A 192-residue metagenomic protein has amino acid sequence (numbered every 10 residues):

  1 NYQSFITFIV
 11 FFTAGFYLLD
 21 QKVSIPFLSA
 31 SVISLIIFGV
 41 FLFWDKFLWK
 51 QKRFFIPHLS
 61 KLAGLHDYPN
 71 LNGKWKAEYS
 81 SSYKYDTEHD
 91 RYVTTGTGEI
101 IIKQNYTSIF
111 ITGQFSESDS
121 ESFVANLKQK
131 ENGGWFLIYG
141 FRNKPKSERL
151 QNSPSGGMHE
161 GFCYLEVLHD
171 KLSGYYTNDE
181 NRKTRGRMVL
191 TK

Functional and structural regions predicted by a protein language model:
N1-N72, S80-K84, K192: Amphipathic/hydrophobic helical signal segments and adjacent flexible N-terminal regions that mediate secretion
L59-K192: Central antiparallel beta-sheet cores of small beta-barrel/beta-sandwich binding domains
